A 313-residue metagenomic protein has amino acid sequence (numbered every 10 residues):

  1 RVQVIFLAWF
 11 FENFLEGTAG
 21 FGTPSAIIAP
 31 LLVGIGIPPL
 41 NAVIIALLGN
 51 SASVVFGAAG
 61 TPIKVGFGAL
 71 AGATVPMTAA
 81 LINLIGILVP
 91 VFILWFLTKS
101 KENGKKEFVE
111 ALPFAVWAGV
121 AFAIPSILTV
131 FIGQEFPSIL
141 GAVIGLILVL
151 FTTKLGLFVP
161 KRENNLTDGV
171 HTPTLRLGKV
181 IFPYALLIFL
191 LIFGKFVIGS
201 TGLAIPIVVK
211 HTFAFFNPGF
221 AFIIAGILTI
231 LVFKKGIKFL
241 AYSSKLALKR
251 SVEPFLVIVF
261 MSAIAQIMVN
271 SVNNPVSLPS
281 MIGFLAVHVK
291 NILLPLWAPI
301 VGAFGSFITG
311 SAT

Functional and structural regions predicted by a protein language model:
V2-N13, P39-V55, G72-F96, N291-I308: Alpha-helical transmembrane segments of multi-pass membrane proteins
V2-P30, G34, F255-S271, H288-T313: Hydrophobic alpha-helical transmembrane segments of multi-pass integral membrane proteins, predominantly secondary
N13-F14, P62-G66, W95, A123-I127 (+3 more regions): Alpha-helical transmembrane segments of multipass membrane proteins
L32-A42, G68-T74, S100-K106, K235-I237 (+1 more regions): Juxtamembrane helix-boundary/capping and inter-helix hinge elements in multi-pass membrane proteins
V43-L48, F131, L157-T167, S262: A cytosolic-side transmembrane-helix exit/cap motif
L47-T152: Membrane-core helix-loop-helix motifs of multi-pass transport proteins
K101-A115, L157-I181: Flexible interhelical linker loops that connect adjacent transmembrane helices in multi-pass membrane transporters
G141, N164-V301, G305: Transmembrane helical segments that form the transport core of multi-pass membrane transport proteins
